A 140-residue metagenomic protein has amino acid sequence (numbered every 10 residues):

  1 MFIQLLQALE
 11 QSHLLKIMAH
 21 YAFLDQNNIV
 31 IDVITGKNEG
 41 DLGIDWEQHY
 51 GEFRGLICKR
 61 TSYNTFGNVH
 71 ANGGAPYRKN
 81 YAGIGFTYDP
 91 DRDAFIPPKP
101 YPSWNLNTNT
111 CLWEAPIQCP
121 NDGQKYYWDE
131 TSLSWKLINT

Functional and structural regions predicted by a protein language model:
M1-T140: Interaction-interface detector
